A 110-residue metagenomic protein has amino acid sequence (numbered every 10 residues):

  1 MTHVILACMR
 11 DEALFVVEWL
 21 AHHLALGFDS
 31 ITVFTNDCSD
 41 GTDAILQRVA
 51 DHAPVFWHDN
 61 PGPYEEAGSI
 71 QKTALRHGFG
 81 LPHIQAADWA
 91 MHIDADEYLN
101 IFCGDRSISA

Functional and structural regions predicted by a protein language model:
M1-L24: N-proximal low-complexity "stem/linker" segments adjacent to membrane-targeting elements
A7, F34-T42: Ser/Thr-glycine-rich phosphate-binding loops at phosphate-binding pockets of nucleotides, nucleotide cofactors
R10-D11, V33, E65-S69: Alpha-helix capping and helix-loop boundary segments enriched in small/acidic/polar residues
D29-D37, H58-G62: Short beta-strand/loop segment that forms part of the nucleotide-sugar
D43-A90: Active-site-proximal specificity loops/subdomain of glycosyltransferases
A87-N100: Short beta-strand-to-loop acidic/aromatic patch adjacent to the donor-nucleotide binding site
I101-A110: Conserved donor-nucleotide/metal-binding helix-loop-beta segment in metal-dependent transferases, i.e., the alpha-helix
